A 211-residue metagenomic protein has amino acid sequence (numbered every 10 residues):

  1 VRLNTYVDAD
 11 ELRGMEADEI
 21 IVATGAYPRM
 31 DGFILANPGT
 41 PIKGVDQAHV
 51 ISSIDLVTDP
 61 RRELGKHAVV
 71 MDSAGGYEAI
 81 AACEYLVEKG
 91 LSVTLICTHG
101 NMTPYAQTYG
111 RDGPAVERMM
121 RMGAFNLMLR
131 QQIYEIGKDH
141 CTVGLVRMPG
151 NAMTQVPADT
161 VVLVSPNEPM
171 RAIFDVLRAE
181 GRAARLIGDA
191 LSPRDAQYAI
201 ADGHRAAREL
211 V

Functional and structural regions predicted by a protein language model:
V1-M30, D46, S52-T58, L64 (+1 more regions): A Rossmann-like FAD-binding core segment of flavoenzymes
V1-R2, D10, R29-K89, R178-D195: Glycine-rich dinucleotide-binding loop and its adjacent helix/turn
I34-L35, Q107-Y109, A199: Short aromatic-enriched loop/helix-cap "lid" or pocket-rim segments at secondary-structure transitions that line
G39-T40, R111-P114, G203-R205: Short, hinge-like loop/turn segments at secondary-structure boundaries
A68-M71, R121, V146, A207-V211: A polyampholytic, Gly/Pro-enriched intrinsically disordered region
A82, I173, A199: Conserved sugar-transfer catalytic core signal across GT-A, GT-B, and GT-C glycosyltransferases
E84, V116, F174, H204-A207: Predominant activation on well-ordered alpha-helical scaffold segments within soluble catalytic domains
Q197-V211: An active-site-proximal "capping" alpha-helix that borders the catalytic cofactor pocket
